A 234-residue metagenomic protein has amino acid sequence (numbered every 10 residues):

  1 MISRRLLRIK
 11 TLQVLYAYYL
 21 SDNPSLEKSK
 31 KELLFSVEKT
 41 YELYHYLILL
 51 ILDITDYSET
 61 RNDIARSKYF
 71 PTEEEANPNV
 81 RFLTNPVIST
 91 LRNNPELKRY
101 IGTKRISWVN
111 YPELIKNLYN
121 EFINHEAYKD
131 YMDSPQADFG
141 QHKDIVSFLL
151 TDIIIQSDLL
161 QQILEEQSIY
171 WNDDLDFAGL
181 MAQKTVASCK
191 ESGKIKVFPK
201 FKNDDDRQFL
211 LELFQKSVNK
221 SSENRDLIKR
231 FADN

Functional and structural regions predicted by a protein language model:
M1-N234: Class I Rossmann-like S-adenosyl-L-methionine
